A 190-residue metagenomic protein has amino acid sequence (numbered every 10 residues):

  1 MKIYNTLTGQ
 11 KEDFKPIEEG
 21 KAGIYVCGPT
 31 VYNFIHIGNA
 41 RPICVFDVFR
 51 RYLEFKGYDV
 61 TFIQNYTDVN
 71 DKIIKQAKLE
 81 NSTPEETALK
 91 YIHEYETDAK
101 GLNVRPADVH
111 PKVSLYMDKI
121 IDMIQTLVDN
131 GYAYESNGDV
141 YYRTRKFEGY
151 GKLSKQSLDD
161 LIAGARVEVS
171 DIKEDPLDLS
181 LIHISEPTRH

Functional and structural regions predicted by a protein language model:
M1-R189: NTP-dependent nucleotidyl-transfer catalytic core
